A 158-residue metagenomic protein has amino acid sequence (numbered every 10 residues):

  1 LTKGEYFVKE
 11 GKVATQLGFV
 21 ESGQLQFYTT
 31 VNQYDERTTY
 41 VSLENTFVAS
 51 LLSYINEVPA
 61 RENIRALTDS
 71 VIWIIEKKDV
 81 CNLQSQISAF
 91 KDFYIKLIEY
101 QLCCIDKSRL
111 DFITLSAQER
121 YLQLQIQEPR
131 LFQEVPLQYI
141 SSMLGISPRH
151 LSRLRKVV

Functional and structural regions predicted by a protein language model:
L1-G18, S22: Regulatory nucleotide-sensing modules
Q16-F19, S50, N63, Q101 (+2 more regions): Residue-level recognition of specific faces of alpha-helices
V31-R37: Hydrophobic/aromatic-rich structural module bridging two neighboring secondary-structure elements via a short loop
R37-K96: Cyclic-nucleotide recognition modules
D79-I95, E99-I105, L110-T114, Q118 (+1 more regions): Alpha-helical bundle regulatory/interaction domains
L115-V158: Phosphate-/nucleic-acid-contacting segments
